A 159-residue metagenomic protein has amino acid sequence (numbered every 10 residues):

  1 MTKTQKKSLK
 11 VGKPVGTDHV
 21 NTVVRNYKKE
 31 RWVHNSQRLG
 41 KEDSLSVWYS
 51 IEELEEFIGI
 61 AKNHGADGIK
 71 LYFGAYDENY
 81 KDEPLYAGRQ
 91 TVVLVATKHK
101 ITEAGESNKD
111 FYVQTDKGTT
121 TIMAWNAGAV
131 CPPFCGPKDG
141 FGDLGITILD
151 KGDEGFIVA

Functional and structural regions predicted by a protein language model:
M1-W48, E52, K62-D67, Y76-A159: Detector for the mature cores of small, proteolytically processed and post-translationally modified peptide effectors
